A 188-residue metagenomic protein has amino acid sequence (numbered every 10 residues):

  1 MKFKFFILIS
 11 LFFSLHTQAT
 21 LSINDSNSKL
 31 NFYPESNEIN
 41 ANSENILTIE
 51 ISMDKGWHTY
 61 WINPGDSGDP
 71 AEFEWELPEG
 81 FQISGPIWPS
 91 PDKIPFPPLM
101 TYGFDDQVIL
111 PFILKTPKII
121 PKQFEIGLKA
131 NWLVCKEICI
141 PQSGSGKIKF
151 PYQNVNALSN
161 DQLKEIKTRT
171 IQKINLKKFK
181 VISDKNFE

Functional and structural regions predicted by a protein language model:
F3-L15: Sec-dependent N-terminal signal peptides
Q18-E188: Extracellular/lumen-exposed scaffold segments
